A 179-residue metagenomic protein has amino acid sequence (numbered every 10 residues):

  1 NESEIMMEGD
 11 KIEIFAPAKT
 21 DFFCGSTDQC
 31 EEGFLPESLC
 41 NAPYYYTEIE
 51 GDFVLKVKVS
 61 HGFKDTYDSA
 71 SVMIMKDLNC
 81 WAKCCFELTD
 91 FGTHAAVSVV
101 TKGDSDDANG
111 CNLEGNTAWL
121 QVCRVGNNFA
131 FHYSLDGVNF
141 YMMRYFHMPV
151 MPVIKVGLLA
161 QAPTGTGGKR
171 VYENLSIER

Functional and structural regions predicted by a protein language model:
N1-R179: Extracellular glycan-recognition regions
